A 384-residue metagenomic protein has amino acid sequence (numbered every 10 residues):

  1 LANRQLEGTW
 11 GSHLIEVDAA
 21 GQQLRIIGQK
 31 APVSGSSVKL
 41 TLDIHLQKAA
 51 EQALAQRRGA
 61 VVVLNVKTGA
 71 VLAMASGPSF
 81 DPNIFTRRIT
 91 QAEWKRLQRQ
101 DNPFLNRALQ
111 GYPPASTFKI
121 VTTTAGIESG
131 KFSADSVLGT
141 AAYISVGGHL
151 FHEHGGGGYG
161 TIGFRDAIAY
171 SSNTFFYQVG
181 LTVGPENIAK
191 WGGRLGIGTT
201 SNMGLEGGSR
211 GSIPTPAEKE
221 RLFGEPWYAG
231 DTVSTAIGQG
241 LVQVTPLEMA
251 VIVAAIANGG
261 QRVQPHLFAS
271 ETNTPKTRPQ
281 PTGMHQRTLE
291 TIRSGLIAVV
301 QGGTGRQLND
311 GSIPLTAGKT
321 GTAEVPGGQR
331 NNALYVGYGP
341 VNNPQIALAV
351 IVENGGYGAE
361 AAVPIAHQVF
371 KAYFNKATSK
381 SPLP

Functional and structural regions predicted by a protein language model:
L1-G35, A236, V350, H367: Small/polar-residue-rich segments within soluble enzyme cores
A2, I256, I365-Y373: Short amphipathic C-terminal alpha-helix that caps PH/PH-like domains
W10, A55-G59, Y112: Short, small/polar residue-rich loop motifs at catalytic or cofactor-binding pockets
D18-R25, K67-S116, V121-N354, G358 (+2 more regions): Beta-lactam-recognizing serine transpeptidase/beta-lactamase-like catalytic domain environment
A20-G59: Conserved, well-ordered alpha-helix/loop/beta-strand core segments that scaffold catalytic motifs
V61-V66: Short hydrophobic alpha-helical segments used for membrane anchoring or interfacial signaling
